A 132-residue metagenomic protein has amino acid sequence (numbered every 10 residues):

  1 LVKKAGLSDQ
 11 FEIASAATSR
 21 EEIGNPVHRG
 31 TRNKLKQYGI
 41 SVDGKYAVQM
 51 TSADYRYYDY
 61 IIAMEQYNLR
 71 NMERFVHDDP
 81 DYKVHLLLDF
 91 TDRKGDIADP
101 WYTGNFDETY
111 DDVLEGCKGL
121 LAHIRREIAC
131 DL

Functional and structural regions predicted by a protein language model:
L1-Y57, A122-L132: Conserved active-site segments centered on acidic
Y60, Q66-L132: Phosphate-binding/catalytic loops
